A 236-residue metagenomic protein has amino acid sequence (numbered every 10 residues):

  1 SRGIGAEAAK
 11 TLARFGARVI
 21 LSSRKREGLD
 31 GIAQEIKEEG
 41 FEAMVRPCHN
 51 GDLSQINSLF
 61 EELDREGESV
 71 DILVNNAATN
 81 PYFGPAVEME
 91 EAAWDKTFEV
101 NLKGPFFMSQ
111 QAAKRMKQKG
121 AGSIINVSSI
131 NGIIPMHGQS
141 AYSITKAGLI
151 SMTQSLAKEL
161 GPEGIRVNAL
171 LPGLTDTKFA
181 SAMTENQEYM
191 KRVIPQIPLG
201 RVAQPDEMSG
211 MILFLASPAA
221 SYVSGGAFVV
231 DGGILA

Functional and structural regions predicted by a protein language model:
S1-G3: Conserved glycine-rich cofactor-binding loop
R26, P47-L59, E91: The beta1-alpha1 cofactor-binding region of Rossmann-like NAD(H)/NADP(H)-dependent oxidoreductases
G84-A86, E90-F98, V193: Substrate-binding pocket helix/loop in short-chain dehydrogenase/reductase
S109, I165, R201-V230, L235: C-terminal substrate-recognition "lid" of short-chain dehydrogenase/reductases
S109, T145, T153: Active-site helix of classical SDR
K114, K158-P162, S221: Alpha-helical segment proximal to the catalytic Tyr-Lys
S129: Residue(s) in the substrate-gating loop at a strand-loop-helix junction that position the organic substrate next
